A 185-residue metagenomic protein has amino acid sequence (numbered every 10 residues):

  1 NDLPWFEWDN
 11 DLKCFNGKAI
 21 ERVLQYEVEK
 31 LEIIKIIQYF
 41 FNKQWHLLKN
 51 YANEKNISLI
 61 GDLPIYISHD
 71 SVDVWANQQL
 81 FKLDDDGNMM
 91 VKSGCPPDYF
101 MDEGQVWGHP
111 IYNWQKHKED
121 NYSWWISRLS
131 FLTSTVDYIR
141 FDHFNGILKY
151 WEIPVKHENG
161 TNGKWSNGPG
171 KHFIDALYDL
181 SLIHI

Functional and structural regions predicted by a protein language model:
N1-K116, N145-G146, W151: Active-site-proximal, well-structured secondary-structure segments within enzyme catalytic domains
Q38, N42, K118-I126, N167-K171: Non-membrane alpha-helical structural segments and their capping/turn regions in soluble enzymes
W45-K49, L129, K171-Y178: Generic structural signal for well-ordered alpha-helices, preferentially at hydrophobic/aromatic core positions
Y51, N121-I139: An active-site-proximal structural segment forming one wall of the substrate-binding cleft that immediately precedes
N53, L180-S181: A structural signal for the main folded, soluble domain(s) of proteins
D142: Structured mid-domain segments that build the active-site/substrate or prosthetic-cofactor binding neighborhood
P154-L180: Acidic/histidine-rich catalytic neighborhood
I183-I185: Conserved small/polar residues in nucleotide/adenosyl-binding loops
